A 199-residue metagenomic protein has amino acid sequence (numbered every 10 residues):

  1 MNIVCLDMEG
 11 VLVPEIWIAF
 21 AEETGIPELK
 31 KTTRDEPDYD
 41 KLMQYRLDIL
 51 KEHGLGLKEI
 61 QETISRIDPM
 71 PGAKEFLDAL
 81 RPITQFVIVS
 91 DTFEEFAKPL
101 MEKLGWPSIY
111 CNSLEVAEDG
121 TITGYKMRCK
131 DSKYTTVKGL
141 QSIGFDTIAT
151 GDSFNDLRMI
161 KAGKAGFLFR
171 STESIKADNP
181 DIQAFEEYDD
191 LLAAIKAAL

Functional and structural regions predicted by a protein language model:
M1-N2, T150: Short loop/turn microsegments at loop-to-beta-strand junctions
N2-S113, A117-E118: Alpha-helical substrate-recognition element adjacent to the catalytic core
D78, K138, L157-R158: Alpha-helical segments flanking ligand/cofactor-binding loops in enzyme cores
F86-D91, F145-E186: Acidic, Mg2+-coordinating phosphoryl-transfer loop and its flanking beta/alpha structural elements, shared across
E94-K98, D156-L157, L192: Short, well-ordered alpha-helical microsegments
E95-T147, D178: Substrate-recognition "cap/lid" segment bordering the active-site pocket of phosphatases
Y110, I182-L191: Short acidic-hydrophobic, aromatic-tinged amphipathic segments that line or gate anion-handling sites
A194-L199: Short amphipathic alpha-helix with an adjacent loop that forms part of the alpha/beta core around
